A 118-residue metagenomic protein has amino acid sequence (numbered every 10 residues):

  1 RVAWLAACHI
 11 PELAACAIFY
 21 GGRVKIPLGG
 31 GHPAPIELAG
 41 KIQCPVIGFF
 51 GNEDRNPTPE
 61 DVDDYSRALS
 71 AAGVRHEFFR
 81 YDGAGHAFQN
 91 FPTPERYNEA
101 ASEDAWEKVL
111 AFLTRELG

Functional and structural regions predicted by a protein language model:
R1-K41: Primarily recognizes the serine-hydrolase "nucleophile elbow" in alpha/beta-hydrolase and SGNH/GDSL folds
A17-Y20, F49, F79-D82: Alpha/beta-hydrolase-fold catalytic nucleophile elbow
R23-V24, E53, G83: Residue-level marker for beta-strand->alpha-helix junctions and adjacent short loops that shape enzyme
L28-G31, E60, E99: Short, solvent-exposed loop/turn segments at secondary-structure boundaries
I42, G48-F50: Short beta-strand/loop motif that positions the catalytic acidic residue of the alpha/beta-hydrolase fold
R55-D64: Conserved alpha/beta-hydrolase "acid-adjacent" motif
S70-G118: C-terminal catalytic histidine-bearing segment of alpha/beta-hydrolase fold enzymes
